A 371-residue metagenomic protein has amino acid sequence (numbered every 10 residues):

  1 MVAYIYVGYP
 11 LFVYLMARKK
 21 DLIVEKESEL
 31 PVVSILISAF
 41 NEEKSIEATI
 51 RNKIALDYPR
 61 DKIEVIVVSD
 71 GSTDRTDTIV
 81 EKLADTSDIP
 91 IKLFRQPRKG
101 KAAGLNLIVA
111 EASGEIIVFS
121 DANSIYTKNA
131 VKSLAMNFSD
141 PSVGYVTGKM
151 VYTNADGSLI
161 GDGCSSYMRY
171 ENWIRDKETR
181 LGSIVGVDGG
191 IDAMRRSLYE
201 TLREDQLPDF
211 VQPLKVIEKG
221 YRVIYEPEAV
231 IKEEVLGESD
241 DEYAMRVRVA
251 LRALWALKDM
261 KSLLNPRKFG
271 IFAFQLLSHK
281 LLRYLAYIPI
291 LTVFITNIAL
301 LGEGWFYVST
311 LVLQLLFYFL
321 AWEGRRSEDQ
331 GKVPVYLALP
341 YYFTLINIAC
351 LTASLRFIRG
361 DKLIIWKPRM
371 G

Functional and structural regions predicted by a protein language model:
M1-E27: N-terminal membrane-anchoring/stem segments of glycan-assembly enzymes
E27, E233, R283-K362: Membrane-embedded multi-pass helical conduit in multi-pass membrane proteins, especially envelope-biosynthetic
P31-S34, E64, V211: Cell-envelope/extracellular polymer assembly enzymes that use nucleotide-activated donors
R51-K62: Short, acidic, metal-binding catalytic loop of nucleotide-sugar glycosyltransferases
S69-T78, P97-K99, S124: A conserved acidic beta->alpha catalytic loop
P97, A102-G104, S120, K128-Q206 (+1 more regions): Long helical/loop segments within the catalytic core of UDP-sugar-dependent glycosyltransferases, especially the large
I117: Short aromatic/hydrophobic "clamp" motif used to bind/position activated sugar donors
F138-Y170, E204, P208-H279, I348 (+1 more regions): Catalytic donor/gating beta->alpha subdomain of glycosyltransferases that bind UDP-sugars
